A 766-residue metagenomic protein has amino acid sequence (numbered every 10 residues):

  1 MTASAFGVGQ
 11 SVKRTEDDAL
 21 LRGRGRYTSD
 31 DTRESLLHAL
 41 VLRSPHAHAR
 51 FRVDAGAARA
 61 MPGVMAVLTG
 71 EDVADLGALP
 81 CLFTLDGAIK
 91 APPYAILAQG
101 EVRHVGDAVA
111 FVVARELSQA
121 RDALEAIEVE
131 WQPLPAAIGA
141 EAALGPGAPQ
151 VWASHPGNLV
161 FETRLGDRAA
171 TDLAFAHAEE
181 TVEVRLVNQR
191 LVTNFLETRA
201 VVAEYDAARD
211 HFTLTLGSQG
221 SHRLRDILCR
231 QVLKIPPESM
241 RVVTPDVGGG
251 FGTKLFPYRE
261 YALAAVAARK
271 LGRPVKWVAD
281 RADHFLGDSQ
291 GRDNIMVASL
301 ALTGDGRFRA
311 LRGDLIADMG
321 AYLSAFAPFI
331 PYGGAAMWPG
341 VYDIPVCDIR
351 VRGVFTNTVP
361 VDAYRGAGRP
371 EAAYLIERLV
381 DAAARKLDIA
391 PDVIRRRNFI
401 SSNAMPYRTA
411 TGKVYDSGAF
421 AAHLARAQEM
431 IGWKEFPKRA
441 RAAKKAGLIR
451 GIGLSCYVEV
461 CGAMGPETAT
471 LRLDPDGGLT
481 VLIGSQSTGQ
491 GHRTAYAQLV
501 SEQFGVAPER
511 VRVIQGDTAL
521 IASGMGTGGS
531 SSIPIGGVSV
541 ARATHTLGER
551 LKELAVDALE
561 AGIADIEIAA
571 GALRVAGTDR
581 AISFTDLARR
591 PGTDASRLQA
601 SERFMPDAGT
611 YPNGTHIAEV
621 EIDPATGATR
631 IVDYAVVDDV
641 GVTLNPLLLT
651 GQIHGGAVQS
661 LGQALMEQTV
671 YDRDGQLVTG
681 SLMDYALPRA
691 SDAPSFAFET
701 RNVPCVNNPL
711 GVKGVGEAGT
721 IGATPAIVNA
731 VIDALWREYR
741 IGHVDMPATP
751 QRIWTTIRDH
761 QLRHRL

Functional and structural regions predicted by a protein language model:
M1-G157, V184, L598: Flexible, low-hydrophobicity surface segments
Q10, T15-A19, L82-L85, I89 (+4 more regions): Glycine-rich loop/linker segments at domain edges
D18-A19, E125-Q132, Q219-S221, D226 (+5 more regions): Extended active-site and interfacial segments that coordinate phosphate-rich ligands in large catalytic machineries
L37, Q99, E197-V202, I295 (+4 more regions): Short glycine-rich loop/turn motifs
A60-M61, G70-E71, K234-S239, A268-V275 (+5 more regions): C-terminal catalytic domains of large/alpha subunits in multi-subunit enzymes
G77-L82, A123-A126, R225-I227, F251-P257 (+10 more regions): Short acidic, glycine/serine/threonine-rich loops at helix termini
T171-L233, I452-I483, S487-Q490: Conserved beta-alpha junction segments in alpha/beta enzyme cores
G250-G272, K276-V278, H492-V500: Thiamine diphosphate
